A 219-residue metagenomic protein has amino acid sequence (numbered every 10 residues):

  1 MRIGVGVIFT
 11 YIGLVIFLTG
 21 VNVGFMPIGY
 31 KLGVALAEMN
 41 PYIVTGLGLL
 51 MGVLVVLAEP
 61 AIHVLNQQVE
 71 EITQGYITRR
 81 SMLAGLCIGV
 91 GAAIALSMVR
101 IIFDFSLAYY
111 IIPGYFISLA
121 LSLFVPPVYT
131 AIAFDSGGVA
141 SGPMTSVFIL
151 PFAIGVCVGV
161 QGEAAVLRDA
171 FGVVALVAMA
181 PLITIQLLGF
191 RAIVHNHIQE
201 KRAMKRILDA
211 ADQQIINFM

Functional and structural regions predicted by a protein language model:
M1, G20, L96-L119, I132-G137 (+2 more regions): Transmembrane helix-loop boundary segments of multi-pass membrane transporters
M1-T10, A175: Alpha-helical transmembrane segments and their helix-start/interface "positive-inside/aromatic belt" motifs in integral
I16-K31, V56-V64: Transmembrane alpha-helix boundary signature
T19-V21, S146-A164: Hydrophobic alpha-helical transmembrane segments in multi-pass integral membrane proteins
N40, Q161-M179: Structural signal for the N-terminal portions of transmembrane helices and their immediately preceding loop/interface
T45-S122: Helix-loop-helix junctions within the multi-pass membrane cores of secondary transporters/permeases
Q67-G75, L123-G137, N196: Alpha-helical transmembrane segments
Q68-Y76, F190-M219: Intrinsically disordered, low-complexity non-transmembrane regions of multi-pass membrane transporters
